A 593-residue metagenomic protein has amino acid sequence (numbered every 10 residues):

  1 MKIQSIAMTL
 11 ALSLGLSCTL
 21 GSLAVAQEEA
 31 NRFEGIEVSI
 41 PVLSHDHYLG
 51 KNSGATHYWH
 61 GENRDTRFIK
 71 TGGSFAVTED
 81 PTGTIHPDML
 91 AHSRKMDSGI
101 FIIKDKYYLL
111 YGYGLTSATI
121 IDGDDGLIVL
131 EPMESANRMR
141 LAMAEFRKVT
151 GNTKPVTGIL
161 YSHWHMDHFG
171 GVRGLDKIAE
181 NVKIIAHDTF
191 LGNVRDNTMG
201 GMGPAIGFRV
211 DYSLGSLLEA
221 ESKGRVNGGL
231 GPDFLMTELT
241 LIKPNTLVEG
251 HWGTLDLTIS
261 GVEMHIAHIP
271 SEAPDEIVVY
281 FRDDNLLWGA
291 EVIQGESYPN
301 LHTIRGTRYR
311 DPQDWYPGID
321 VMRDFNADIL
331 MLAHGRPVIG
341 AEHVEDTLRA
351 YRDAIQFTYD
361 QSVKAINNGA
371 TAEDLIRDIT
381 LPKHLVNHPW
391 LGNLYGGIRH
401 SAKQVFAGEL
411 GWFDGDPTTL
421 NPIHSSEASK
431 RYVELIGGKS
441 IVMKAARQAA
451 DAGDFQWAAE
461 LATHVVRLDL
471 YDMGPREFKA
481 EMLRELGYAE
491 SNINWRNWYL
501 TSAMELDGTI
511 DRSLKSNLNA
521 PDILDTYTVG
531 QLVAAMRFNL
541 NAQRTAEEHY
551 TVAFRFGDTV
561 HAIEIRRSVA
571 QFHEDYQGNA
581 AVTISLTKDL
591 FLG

Functional and structural regions predicted by a protein language model:
T9-G21: Bacterial N-terminal signal peptides
Q27-H92, M96-D97: N-terminal pre-domain segments of enzymes
S93-G151, I277-E291: Conserved beta-strand hairpin/beta-sheet module of binuclear metal-dependent hydrolase folds, prominently
R94-K95, I100, D125-G126, N137-I185 (+1 more regions): Active-site metal-binding motif and surrounding structural segment of the metallo-beta-lactamase
I102, G192-H268, Q313-N326: Metallo-beta-lactamase
G126-L127, E134-A136, T254-D256, E263-N368: Metallo-beta-lactamase
V344-E345, R349-A350, T358-P475, E481-Y488: Hard-cation-handling environments
A445-Q448, D454-E460, H464-Y471, R476 (+1 more regions): Feature captures hydrophobic
